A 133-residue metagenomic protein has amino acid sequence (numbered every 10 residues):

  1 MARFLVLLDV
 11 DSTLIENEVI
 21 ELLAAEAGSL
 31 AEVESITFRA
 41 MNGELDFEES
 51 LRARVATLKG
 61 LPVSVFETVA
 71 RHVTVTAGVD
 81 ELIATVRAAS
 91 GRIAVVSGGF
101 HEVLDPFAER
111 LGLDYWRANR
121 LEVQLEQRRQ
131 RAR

Functional and structural regions predicted by a protein language model:
M1-Q124: Alpha-helical substrate-recognition element adjacent to the catalytic core
Q124-A132: Short, charged, surface-exposed secondary-structure boundary motifs
